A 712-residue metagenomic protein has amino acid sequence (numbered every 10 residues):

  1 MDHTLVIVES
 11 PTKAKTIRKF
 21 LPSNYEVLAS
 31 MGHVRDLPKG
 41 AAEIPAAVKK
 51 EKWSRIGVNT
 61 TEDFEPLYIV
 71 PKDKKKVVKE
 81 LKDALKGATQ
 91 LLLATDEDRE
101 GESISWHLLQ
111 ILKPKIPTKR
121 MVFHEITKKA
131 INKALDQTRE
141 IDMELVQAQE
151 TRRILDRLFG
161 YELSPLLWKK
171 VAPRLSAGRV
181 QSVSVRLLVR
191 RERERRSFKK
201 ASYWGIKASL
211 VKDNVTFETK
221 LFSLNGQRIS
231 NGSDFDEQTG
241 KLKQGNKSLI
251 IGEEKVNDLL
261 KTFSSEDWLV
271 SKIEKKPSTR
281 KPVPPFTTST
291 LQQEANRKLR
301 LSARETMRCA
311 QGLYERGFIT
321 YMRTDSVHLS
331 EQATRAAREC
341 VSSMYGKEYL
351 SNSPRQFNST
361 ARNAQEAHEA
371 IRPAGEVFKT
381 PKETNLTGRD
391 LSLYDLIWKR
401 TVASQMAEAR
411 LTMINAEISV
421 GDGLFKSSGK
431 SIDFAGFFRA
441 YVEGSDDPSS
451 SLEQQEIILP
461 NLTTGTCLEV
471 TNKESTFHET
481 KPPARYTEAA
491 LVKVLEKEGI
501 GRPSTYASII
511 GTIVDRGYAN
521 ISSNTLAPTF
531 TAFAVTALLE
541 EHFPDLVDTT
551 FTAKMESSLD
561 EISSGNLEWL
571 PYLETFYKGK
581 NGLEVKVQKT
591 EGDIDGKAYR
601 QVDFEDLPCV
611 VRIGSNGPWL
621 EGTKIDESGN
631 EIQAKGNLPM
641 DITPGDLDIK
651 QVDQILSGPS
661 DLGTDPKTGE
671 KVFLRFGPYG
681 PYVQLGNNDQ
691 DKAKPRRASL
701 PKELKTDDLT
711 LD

Functional and structural regions predicted by a protein language model:
M1-R153, E162, L167, F235 (+3 more regions): Intrinsically disordered, low-complexity regulatory segments
D2-H3, D96-E97, A172-S176, K275-P284 (+3 more regions): Conserved short loop/turn motifs at secondary-structure junctions
D2-L5, K15-T16, S164, S197 (+5 more regions): Basic, low-complexity terminal or inter-domain segments flanking catalytic cores
P11-A14, M31-L37, E97-G101, H124-K129 (+7 more regions): Conserved nucleotide-binding/hydrolysis micro-motifs of P-loop NTPases
K170-R174, L188-I251, K298, M322 (+1 more regions): C-terminal helical "lid" subdomain and adjoining coupling/linker elements of P-loop NTPases
Q181: Conserved PLP-enzyme active-site core in the AAT-like
F198-L221, E266-A303, C309, T487 (+3 more regions): C-terminal accessory/connector segments of nucleic-acid motor ATPases
